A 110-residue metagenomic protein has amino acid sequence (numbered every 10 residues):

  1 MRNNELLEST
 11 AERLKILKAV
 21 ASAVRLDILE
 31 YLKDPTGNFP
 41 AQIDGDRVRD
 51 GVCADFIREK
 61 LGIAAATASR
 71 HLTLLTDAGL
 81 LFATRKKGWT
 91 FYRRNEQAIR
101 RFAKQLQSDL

Functional and structural regions predicted by a protein language model:
M1-D27, Y31, D77-L80: N-terminal leader segment of winged-helix/HTH proteins
K15-K18, V24-A64, T90-Q97: N-terminal helix-turn-helix DNA-binding core of bacterial DNA-binding proteins
L72-T73: Short, hydrophobic-biased segments on the C-terminal half of alpha helices that form "recognition helices"
D77-K86, R93: Beta-hairpin "wing" of winged helix-turn-helix
A98-F102: Short, charged/polar, Gly/Pro-enriched secondary-structure boundary elements
D109-L110: A common structural junction motif
